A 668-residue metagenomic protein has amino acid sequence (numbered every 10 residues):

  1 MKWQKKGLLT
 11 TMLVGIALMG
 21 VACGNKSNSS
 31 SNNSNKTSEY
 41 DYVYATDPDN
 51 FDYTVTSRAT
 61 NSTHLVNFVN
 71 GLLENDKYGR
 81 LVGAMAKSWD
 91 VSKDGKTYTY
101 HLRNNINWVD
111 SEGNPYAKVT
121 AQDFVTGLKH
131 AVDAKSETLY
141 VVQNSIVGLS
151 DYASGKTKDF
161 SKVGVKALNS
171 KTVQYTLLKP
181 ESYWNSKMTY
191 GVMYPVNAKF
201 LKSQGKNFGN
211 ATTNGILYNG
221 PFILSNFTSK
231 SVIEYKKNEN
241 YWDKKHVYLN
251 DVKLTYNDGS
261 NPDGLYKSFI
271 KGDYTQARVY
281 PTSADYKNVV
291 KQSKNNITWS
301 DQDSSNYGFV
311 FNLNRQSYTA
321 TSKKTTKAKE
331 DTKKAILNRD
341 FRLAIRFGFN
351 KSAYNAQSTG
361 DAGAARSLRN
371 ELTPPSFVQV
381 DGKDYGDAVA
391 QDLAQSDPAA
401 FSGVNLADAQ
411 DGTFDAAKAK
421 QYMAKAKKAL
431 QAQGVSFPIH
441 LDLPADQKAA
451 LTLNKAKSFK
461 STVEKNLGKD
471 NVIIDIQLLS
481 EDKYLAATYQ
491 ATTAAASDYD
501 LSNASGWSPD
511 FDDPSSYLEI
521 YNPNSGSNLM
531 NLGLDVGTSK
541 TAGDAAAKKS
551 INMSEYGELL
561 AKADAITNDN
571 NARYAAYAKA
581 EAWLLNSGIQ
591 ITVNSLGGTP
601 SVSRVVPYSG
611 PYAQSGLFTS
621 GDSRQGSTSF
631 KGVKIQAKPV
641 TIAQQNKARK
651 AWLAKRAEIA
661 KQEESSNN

Functional and structural regions predicted by a protein language model:
V43-K93: N-terminal lobe/hinge region of extracytoplasmic solute-binding protein
K87-V141, D331-L337, R342: Aromatic- and charge-enriched surface segment that lines or borders ligand/interaction sites
Q122-F124, Q174, N250-D251, S305-D387 (+4 more regions): Alpha-helical secondary-structure segments
D123, D133-F200: Surface-exposed binding/hinge segments that line and control ligand-binding clefts or catalytic entry sites
F160, K171, L177-T255, G264 (+1 more regions): Gly/Pro-rich hinge or "lid" segments in bacterial periplasmic/extracellular proteins
S225-N240, T255-K324, S352, A356-D361: Extracellular/periplasmic solute-recognition and catalytic clefts
R346-L393, L451-S461, T492-N668: Detector for C-terminal structural segments
G363, A399-P509, S595, R656-A657 (+1 more regions): Ligand/substrate-recognition segments at binding pockets and active sites
